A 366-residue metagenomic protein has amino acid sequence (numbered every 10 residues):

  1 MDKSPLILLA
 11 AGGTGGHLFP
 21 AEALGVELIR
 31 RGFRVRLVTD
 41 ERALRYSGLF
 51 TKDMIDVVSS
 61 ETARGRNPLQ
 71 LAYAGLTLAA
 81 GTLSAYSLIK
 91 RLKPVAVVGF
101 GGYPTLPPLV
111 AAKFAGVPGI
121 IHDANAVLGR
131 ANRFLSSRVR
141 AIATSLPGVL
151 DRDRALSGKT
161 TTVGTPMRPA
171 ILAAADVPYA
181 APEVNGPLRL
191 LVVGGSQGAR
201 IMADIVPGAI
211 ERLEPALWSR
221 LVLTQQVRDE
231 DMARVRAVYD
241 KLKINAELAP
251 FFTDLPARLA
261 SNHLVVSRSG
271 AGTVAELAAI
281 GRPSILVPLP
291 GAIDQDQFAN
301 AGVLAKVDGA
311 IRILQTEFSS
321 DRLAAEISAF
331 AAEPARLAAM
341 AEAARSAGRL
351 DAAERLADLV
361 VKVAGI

Functional and structural regions predicted by a protein language model:
K3-G12, I29-T77, V163, D229-D231 (+1 more regions): Conserved nucleotide-sugar phosphate-binding/catalytic loop shared by glycosyltransferases and other
L9-E22, A43, R200: A short, glycine/small-residue-rich beta-strand->loop->alpha-helix junction that serves as a flexible
G25, R30, R36-V38, R42-K52 (+4 more regions): Donor-nucleotide binding loops and adjacent catalytic segments primarily of GT-B fold Leloir glycosyltransferases
R34, R42, K113-D176: Active-site-proximal region of nucleotide-activated glycan assembly enzymes, centered on histidine/acidic-rich loops
N67-A96: An amphipathic, basic-hydrophobic alpha-helix
P94-A96, A260-V274, R282: Acidic donor-binding loop of glycosyltransferase active sites
R336-L350: A short, well-ordered alpha-helix in the C-terminal region of glycosyltransferases
R349-I366: C-terminal alpha-helical cap of glycosyltransferases
